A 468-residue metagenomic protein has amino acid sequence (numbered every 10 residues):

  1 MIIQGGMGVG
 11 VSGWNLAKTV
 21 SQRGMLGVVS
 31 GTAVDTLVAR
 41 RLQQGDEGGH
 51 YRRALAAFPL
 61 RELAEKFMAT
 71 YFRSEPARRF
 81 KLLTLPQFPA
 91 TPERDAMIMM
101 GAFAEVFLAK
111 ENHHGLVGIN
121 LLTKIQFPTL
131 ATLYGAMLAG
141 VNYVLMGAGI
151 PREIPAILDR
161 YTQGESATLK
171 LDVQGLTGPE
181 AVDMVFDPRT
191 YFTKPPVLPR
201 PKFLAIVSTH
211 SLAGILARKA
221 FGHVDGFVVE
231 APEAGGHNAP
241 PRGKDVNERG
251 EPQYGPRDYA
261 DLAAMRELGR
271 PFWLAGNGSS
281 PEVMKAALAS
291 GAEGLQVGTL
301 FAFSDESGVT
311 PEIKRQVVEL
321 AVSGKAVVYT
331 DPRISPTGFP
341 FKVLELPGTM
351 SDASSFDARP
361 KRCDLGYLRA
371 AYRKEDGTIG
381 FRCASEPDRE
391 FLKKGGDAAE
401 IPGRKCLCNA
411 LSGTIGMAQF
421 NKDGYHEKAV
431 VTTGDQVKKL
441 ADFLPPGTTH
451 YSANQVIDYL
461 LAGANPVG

Functional and structural regions predicted by a protein language model:
M1-E267, E282, A441-G468: Active-site entrance/lid segments in N-terminal catalytic domains of soluble metabolic enzymes
I3, D35, R53, V224 (+4 more regions): Conserved active-site-proximal phosphate/metal-binding subdomains
V20, A287-L288: Hydrophobic residues within well-ordered alpha-helices
G278: Active-site-adjacent pocket-lining segments in enzyme domains
